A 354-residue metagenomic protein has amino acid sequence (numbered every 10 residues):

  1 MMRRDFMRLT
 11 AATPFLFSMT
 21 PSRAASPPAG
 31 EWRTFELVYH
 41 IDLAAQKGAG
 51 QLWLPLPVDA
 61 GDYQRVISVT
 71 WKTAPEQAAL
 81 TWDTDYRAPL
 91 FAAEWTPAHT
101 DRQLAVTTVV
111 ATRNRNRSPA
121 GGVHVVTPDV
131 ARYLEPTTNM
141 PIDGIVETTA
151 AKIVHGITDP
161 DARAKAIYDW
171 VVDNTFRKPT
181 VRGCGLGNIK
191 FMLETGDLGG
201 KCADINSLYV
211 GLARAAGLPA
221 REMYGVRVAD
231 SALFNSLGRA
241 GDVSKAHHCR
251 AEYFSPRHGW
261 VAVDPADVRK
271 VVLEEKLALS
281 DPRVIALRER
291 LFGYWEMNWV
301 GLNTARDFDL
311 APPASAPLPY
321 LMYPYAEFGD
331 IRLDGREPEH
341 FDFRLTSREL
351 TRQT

Functional and structural regions predicted by a protein language model:
D5-A24: N-terminal export signals
A24-N116: Intrinsically disordered, low-complexity N-terminal segments that are enriched in acidic
L56-V58, T108-V110, G122-V123, Y224-V226 (+1 more regions): A mature extracytoplasmic/lumenal domain signature
S68-W71, A120-D129, P265-V268: Short intrinsically disordered coil segments
W82-D85, Q103-K178, R182-G196: Acidic low-complexity segments
G156, P160-A162, D169-C249, P256 (+1 more regions): Active-site neighborhood of thiol-dependent amide/isopeptide-bond enzymes
D230-Q353: Active-site rim recognition segments
